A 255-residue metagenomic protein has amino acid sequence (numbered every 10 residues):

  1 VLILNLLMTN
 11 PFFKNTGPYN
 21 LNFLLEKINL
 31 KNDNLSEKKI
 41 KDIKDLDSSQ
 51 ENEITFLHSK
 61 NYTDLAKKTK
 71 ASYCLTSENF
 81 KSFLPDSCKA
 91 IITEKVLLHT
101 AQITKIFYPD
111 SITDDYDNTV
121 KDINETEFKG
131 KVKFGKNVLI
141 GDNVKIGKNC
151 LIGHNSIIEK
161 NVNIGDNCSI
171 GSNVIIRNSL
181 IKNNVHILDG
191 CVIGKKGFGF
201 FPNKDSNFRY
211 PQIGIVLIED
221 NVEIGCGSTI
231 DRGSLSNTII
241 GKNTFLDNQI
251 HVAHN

Functional and structural regions predicted by a protein language model:
V1-N124, N184, G190-C191, K195-R209 (+1 more regions): Terminal amphipathic alpha-helical/low-complexity segments used for targeting or macromolecular assembly
F56, V120-N255: Structural signal for interior beta-strand "rungs" in well-ordered beta-sheet cores of soluble enzyme domains
